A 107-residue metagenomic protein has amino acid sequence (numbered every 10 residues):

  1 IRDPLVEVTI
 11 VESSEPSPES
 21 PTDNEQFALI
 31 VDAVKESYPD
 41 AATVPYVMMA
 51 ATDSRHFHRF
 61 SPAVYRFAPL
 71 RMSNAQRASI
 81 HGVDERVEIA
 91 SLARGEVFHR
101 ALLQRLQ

Functional and structural regions predicted by a protein language model:
I1-R100, Q104-Q107: Metal-dependent amide/peptide-bond hydrolase catalytic core, centered on the "pita-bread" metallohydrolase fold
